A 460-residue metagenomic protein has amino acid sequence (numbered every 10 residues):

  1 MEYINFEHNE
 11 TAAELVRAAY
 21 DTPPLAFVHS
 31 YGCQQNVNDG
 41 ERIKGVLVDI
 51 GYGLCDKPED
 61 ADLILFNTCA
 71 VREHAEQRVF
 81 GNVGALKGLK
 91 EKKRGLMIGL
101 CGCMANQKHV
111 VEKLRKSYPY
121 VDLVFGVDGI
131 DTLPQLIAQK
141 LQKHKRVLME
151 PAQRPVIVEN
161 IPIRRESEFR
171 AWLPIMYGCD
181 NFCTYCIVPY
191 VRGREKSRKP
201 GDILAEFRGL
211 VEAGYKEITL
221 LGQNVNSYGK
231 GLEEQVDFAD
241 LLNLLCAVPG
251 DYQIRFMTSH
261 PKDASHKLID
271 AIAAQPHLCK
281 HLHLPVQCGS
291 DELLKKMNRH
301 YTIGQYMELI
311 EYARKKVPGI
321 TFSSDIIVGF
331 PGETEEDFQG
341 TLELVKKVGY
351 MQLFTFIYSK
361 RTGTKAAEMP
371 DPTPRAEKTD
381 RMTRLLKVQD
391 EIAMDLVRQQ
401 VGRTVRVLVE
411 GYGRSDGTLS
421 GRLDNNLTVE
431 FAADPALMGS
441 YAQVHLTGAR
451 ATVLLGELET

Functional and structural regions predicted by a protein language model:
M1-Y228, K267, L278, L282 (+5 more regions): Proteins enriched for Cys/Gly/acidic motifs involved in redox and nucleic-acid/cofactor modification
A70-V71, R192-G193, L232-Q235, K295-T302 (+1 more regions): Short glycine-enriched, charge-decorated loop/helix-capping segments at active-site entrances that position
G95-L100, Q107-H109, E212-E335: Conserved SAM/AdoMet-binding glycine-rich loop
E166-F169, C179-N181, L278, C288 (+5 more regions): Short flexible coil/turn linkers enriched for glycine and charged/polar residues that connect secondary-structure
C183, L220, F256, L284 (+5 more regions): Conserved, mostly hydrophobic/aromatic
E333, G349-Y350: Contiguous mid-protein beta-loop-alpha structural module that forms a pocket-lining wall or clamp of enzyme active
T355-D371: Aromatic/acidic polysaccharide-binding cleft in carbohydrate-active enzymes
E368-T460: Terminal RNA-binding accessory module
